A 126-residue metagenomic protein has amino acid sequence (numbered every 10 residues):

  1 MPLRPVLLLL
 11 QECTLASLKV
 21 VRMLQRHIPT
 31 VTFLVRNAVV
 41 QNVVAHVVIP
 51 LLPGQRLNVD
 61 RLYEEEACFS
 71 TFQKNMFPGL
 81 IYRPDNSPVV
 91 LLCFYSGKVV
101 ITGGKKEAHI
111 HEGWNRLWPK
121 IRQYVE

Functional and structural regions predicted by a protein language model:
M1-H46, P50: Hydrophobic, ordered structural segments
M1-P2, K74, F94, R122 (+1 more regions): Long, position-biased, composition-driven segments near the start of the mature protein
P2-L9, A16-K19, R83-K105, G113-R116: A structural feature that tracks compact, well-ordered secondary-structure segments with a strong bias toward
L18-V21, Q25, D60-Y63, H111 (+1 more regions): Generic detector of well-ordered alpha-helical segments enriched in charged/polar residues, highlighting helical
T30-C93: Intrinsic, low-complexity N-terminal interaction/targeting segments
A108, R116-E126: C-terminal helix/juxtamembrane-tail motif
